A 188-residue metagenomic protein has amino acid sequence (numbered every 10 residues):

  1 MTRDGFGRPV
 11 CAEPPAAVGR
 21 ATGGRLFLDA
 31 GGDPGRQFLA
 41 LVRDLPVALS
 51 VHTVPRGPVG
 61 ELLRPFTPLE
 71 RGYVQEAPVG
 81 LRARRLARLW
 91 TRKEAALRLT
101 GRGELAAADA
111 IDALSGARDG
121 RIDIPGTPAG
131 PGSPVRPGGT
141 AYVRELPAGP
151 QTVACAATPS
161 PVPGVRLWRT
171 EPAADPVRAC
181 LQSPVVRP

Functional and structural regions predicted by a protein language model:
M1-P188: Core catalytic alpha/beta fold that binds nucleotide/phospho-ligands
